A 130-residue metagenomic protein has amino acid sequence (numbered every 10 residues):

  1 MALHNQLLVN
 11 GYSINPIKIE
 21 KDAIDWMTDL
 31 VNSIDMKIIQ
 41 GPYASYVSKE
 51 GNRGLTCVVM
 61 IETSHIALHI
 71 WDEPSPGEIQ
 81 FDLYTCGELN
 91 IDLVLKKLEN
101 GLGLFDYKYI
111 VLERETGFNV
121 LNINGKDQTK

Functional and structural regions predicted by a protein language model:
M1-K130: Polybasic/polar functional segments that serve as interface/processing modules
